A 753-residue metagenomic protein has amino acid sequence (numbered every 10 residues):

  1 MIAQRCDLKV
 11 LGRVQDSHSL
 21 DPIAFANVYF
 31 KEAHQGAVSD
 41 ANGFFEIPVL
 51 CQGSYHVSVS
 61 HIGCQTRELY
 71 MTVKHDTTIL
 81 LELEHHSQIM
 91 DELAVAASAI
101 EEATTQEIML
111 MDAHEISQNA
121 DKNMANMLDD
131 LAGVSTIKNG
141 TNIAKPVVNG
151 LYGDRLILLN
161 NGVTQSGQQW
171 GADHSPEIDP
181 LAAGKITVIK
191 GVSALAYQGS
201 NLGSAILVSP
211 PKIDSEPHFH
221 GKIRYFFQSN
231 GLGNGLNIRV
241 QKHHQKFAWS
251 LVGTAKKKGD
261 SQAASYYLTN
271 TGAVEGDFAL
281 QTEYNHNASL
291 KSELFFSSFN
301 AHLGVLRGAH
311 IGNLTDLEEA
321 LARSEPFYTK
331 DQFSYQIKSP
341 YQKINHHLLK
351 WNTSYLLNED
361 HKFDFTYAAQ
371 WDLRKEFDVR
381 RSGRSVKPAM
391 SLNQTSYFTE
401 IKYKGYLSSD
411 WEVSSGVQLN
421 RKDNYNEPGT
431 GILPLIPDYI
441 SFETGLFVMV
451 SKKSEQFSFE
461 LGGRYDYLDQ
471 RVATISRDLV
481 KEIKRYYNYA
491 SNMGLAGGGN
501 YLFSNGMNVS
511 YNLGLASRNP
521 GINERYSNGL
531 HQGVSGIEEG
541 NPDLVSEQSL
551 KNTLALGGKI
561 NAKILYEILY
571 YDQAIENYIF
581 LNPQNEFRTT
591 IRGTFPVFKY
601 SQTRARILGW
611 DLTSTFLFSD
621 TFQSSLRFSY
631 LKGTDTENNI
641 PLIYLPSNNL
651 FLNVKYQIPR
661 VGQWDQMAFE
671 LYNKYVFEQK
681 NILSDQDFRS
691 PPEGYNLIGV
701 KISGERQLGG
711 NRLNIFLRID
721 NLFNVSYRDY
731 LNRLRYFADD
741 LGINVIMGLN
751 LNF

Functional and structural regions predicted by a protein language model:
Q15, N27-K31, S60-C64, K74-S117 (+2 more regions): Short, acidic, small-residue-rich periplasmic hinge/interaction motif at the N-terminus of Gram-negative outer-membrane
E46-P48, V163-G191: Short acidic/polar hinge/loop motifs at secondary-structure boundaries that mediate gating or recognition
T78-E82, M124-M127, N142-V147, L159 (+4 more regions): N-terminal periplasmic accessory domains that precede and gate Gram-negative outer-membrane beta-barrel machines
G167, A182-G184, L195-S265, T271-F278 (+1 more regions): Outer-membrane beta-barrel translocator/receptor signature
K258, T269, K291-K350, Y355 (+5 more regions): Flexible loop and strand-edge segments within Gram-negative outer membrane beta-barrel domains
G276, E283-N287, V448, N500 (+4 more regions): Conserved C-terminal beta-signal and adjacent last beta-strands/turns of outer-membrane beta-barrel proteins
M390-K402, G445, E539-V545, K551 (+3 more regions): Outer membrane beta-barrel strand-and-loop segments of large Gram-negative receptors, especially TonB-dependent
E567, Y571-I575, R592-Q679: Gram-negative outer-membrane beta-barrel transporters
